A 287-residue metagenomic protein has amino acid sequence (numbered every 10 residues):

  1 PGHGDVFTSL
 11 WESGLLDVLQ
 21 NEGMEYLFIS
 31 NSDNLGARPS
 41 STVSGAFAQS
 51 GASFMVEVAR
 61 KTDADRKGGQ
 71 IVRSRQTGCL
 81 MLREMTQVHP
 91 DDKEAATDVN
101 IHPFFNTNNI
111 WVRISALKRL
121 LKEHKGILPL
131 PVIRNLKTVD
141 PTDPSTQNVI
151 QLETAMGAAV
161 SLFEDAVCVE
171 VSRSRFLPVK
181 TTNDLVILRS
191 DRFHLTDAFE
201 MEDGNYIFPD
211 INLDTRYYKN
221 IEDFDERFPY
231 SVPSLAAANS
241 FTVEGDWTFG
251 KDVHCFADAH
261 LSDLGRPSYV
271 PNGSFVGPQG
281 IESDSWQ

Functional and structural regions predicted by a protein language model:
P1-K67: Conserved beta-loop-beta/alpha segment of the NTase-like Rossmann-fold superfamily that binds/positions NTPs
G45-Q287: Left-handed beta-helix
